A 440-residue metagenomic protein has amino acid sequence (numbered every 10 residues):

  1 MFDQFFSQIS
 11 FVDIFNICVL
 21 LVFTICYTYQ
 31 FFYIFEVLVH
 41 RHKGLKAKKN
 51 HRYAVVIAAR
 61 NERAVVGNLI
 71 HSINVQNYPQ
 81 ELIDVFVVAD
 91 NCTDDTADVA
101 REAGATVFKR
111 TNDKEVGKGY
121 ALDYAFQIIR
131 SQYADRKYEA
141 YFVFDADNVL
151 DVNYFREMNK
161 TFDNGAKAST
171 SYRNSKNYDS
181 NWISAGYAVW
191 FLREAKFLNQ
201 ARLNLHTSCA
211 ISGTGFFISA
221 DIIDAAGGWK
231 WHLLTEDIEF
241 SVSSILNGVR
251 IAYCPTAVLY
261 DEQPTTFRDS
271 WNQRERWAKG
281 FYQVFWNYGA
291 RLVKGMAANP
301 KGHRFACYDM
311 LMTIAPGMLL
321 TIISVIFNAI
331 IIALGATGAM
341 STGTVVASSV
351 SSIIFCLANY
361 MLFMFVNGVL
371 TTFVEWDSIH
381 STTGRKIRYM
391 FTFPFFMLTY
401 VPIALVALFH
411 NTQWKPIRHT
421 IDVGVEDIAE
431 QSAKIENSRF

Functional and structural regions predicted by a protein language model:
M1-S72: N-proximal low-complexity "stem/linker" segments adjacent to membrane-targeting elements
F32-N50, R291-M310, A333-F440: Juxtamembrane C-terminal module of membrane proteins
H51-A54, D84, D224, E239: Cell-envelope/extracellular polymer assembly enzymes that use nucleotide-activated donors
G67, D94-R101, K109, K118 (+1 more regions): Acidic helix N-cap motif at the loop->helix transition within catalytic regions of sugar-transfer enzymes
H71-L82: Short, acidic, metal-binding catalytic loop of nucleotide-sugar glycosyltransferases
A89-A97, N112-K114, V149: A conserved acidic beta->alpha catalytic loop
T111, E115-A134, V152-L234, E275-A278 (+2 more regions): Long helical/loop segments within the catalytic core of UDP-sugar-dependent glycosyltransferases, especially the large
Y133-V149: Short beta-strand-to-loop acidic/aromatic patch adjacent to the donor-nucleotide binding site
